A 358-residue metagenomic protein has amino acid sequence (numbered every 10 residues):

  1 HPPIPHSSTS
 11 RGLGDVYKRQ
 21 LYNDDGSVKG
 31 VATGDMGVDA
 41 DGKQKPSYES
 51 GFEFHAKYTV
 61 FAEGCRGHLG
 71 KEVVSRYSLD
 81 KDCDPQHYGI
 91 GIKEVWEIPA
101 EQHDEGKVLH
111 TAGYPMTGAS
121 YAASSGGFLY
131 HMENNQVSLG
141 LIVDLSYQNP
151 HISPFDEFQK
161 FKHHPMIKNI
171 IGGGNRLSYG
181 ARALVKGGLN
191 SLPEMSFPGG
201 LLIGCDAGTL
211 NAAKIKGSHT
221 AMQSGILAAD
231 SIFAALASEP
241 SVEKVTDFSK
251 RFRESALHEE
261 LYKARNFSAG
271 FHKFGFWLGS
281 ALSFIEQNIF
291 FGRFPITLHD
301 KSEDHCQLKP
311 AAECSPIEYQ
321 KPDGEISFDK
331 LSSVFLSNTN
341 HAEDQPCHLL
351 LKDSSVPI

Functional and structural regions predicted by a protein language model:
H1-Y17: Single conserved hydrophobic/aromatic residue that forms the stacking wall/gate of nucleotide- or nucleobase-binding
H6, E49, K81, A213-A221: Alpha-helix N-cap/helix-initiation motif
R19-M166: Predominantly flavin-linked oxidoreductase catalytic cores and closely associated redox partners
G113, N169-N190: Flavin (FAD/FMN) cofactor-binding core of flavoprotein oxidoreductases
G140, N149-F158, H163, I167-I170 (+2 more regions): C-terminal catalytic lobe of FAD-dependent flavoproteins
R182-I203, G208, A212, L336-H341 (+1 more regions): FAD-binding beta-loop-beta segment adjacent to the flavin cofactor pocket
T209-K214, D230-F274: Active-site-proximal substrate-binding core of FAD-dependent oxidoreductases
S255-I358: Ferredoxin-type iron-sulfur electron-transfer modules and their immediate structural context
